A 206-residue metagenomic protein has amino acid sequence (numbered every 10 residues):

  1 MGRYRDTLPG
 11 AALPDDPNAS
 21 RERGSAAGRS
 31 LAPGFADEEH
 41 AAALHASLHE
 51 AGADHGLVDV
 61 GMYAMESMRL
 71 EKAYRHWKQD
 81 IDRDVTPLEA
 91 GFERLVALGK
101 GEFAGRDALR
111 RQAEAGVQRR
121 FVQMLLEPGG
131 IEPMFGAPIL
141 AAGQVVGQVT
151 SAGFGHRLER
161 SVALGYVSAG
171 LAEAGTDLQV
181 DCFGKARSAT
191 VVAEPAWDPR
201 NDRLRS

Functional and structural regions predicted by a protein language model:
M1-S206: Conserved, structured C-terminal
